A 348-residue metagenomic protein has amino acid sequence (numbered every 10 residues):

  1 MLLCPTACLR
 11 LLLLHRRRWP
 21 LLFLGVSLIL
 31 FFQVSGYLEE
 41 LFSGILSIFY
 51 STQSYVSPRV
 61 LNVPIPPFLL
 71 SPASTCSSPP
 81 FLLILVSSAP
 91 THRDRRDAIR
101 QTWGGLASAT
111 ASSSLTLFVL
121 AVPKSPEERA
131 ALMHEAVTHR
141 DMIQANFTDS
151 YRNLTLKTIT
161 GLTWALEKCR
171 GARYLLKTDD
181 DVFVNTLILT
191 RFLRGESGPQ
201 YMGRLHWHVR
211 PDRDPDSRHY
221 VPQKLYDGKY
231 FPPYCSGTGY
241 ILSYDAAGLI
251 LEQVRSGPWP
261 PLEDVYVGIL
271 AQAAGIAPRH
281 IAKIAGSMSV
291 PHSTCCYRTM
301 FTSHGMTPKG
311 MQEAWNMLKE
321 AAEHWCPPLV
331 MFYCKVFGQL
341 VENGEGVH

Functional and structural regions predicted by a protein language model:
M1-H348: Secretory-pathway lumenal glyco-enzymes, predominantly type II signal-anchor Golgi glycosyltransferases
